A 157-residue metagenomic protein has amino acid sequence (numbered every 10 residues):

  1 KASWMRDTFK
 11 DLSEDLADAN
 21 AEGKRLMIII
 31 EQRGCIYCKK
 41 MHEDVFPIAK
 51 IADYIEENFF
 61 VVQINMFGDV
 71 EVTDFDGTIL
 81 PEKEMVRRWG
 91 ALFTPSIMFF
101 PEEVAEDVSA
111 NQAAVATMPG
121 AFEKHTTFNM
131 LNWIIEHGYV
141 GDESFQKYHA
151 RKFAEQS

Functional and structural regions predicted by a protein language model:
K1-W4, S157: N-terminal targeting signals for export/organelle localization
R6-F9, I48-L80: Thiol-based oxidoreductase modules, predominantly thioredoxin-like and allied folds used for disulfide exchange
D7-L26, I55: A short beta-strand-turn-helix
N20-A21, D53-E56, R88-F93: Extracellular/periplasmic catalytic domains that process cell-envelope and extracellular macromolecules
A21-I36, V61: Short active-site neighborhood of thiol/selenol oxidoreductases, capturing the structured segment around
Q32-F46: Conserved redox-active cysteine motifs that mediate thiol-disulfide chemistry, especially di-cysteine Cys-X(1-2)-Cys
D44, R87-D142: Non-catalytic, surface beta->alpha helical segment in thiol-disulfide oxidoreductase systems
V140-S157: Flexible coil segments in periplasmic/lumen-exposed cytochrome c-class electron-transfer proteins
